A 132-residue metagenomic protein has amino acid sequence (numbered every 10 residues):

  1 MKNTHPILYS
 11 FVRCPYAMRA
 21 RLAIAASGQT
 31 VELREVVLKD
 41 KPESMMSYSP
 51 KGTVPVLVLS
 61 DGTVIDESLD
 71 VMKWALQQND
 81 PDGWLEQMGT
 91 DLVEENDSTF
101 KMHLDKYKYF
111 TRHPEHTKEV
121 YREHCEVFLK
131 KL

Functional and structural regions predicted by a protein language model:
M1-L129: GST-like domain detector, emphasizing the conserved glutathione-binding G-site in the N-terminal thioredoxin-like
